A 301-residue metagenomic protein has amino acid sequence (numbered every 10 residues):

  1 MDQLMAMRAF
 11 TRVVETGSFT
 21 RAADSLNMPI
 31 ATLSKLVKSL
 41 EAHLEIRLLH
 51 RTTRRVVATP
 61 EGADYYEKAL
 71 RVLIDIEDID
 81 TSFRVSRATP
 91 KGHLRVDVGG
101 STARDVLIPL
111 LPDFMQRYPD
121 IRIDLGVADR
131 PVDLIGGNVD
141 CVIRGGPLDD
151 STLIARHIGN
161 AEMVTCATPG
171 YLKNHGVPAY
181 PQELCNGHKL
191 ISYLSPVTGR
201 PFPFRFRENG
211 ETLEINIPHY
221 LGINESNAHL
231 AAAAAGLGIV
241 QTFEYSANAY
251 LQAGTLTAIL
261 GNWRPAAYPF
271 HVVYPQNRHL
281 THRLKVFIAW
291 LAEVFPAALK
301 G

Functional and structural regions predicted by a protein language model:
R12-N27: Short helix-boundary/capping micro-motifs
D24, A42, A63, Q116: Alpha-helical residues within the helix-turn-helix
P29, K35-S39, L110: Residues within the DNA-recognition helix of helix-turn-helix
E41-P60, L256: A short LG(V/I)-centered, amphipathic sequence patch enriched for acidic residue(s) preceding the LG motif
T53-V56, A63, I74-D97: Short helix-loop hinge/linker segments at domain boundaries
E67, D120, E244-A249, A253 (+1 more regions): C-terminal effector-binding regulatory domain of bacterial HTH transcription factors
K91-I154: Central regulatory/effector-binding core of bacterial HTH transcription factors
V132-G136, L148-A267, A297-G301: C-terminal regulatory
